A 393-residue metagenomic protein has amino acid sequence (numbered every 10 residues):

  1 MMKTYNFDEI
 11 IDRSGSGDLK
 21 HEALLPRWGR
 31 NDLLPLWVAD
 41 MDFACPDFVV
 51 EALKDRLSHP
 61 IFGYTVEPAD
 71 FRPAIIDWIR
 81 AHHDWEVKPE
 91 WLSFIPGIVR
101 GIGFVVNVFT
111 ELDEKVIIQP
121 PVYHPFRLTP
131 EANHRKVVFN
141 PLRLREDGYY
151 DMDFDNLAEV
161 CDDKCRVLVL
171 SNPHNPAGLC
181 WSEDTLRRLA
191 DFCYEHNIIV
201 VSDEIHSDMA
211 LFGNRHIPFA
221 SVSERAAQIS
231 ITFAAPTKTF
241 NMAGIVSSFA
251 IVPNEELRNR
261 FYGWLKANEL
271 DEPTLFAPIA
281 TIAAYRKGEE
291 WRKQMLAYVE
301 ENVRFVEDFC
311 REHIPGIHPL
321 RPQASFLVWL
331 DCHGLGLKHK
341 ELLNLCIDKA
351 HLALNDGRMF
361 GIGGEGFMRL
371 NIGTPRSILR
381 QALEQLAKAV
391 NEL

Functional and structural regions predicted by a protein language model:
K3-G97, F104, A284-Y285, E392-L393: N-terminal small-domain helix-loop-helix segment of the aminotransferase-like
E51, E224, Q228-E300, N391: Conserved core segment of the aminotransferase class I/II
H59, D70, A74, E256 (+4 more regions): A non-catalytic, amphipathic alpha-helix used as a structural packing/dimerization or gating element in enzyme scaffolds
F62-D191, D208-M209, H216-S221, R225: Conserved core of the PLP fold type I
K88-P89, R321-F326, E365: Short Gly/Ser/Thr- and Asp/Glu-enriched loop/turn motifs at secondary-structure junctions
A158, A226, G336-K338, L345-L354 (+1 more regions): PLP-dependent enzyme catalytic core of the Aspartate aminotransferase-like
I282, Y298-E307, P319-C332: Conserved glycine-rich beta-strand-loop-beta hairpin in the small C-terminal domain of fold type I
